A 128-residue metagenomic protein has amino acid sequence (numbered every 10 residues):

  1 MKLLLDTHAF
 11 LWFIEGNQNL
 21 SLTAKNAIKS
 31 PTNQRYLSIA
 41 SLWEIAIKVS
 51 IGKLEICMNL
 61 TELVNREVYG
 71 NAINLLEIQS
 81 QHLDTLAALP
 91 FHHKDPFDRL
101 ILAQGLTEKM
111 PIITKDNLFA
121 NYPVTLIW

Functional and structural regions predicted by a protein language model:
M1-S38, I51-R66, E108, N117: Short, well-structured N-terminal submotif of metal-dependent ribonuclease cores
T7-H8, I45, L86, G105: Generic structural signal for small/hydrophobic residues in well-ordered secondary structure, especially within
A9, S41, H82, I101 (+1 more regions): Alpha-helix capping/helix-boundary segments
E55-T61, G70-K115: Active-site neighborhoods of divalent-metal-dependent phosphate/nucleic-acid chemistry enzymes
N117-W128: Short, basic/aromatic-enriched C-terminal tail that caps enzymatic domains
